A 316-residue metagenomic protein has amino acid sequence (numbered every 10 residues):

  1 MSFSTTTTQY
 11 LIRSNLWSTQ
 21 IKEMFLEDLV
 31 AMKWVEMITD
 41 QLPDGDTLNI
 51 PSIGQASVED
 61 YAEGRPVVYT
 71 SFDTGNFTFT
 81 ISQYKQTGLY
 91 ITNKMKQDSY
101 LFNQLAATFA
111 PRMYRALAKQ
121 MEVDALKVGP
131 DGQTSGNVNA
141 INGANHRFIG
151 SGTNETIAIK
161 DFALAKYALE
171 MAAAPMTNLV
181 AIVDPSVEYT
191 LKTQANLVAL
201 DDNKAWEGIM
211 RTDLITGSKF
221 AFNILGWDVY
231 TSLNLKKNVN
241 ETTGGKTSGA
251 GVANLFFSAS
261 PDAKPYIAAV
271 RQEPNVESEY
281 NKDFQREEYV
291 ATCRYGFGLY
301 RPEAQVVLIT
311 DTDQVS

Functional and structural regions predicted by a protein language model:
S2-W34, Q41-L42, P51-Q55, T80 (+2 more regions): Sequence/fold signature of self-assembling virion shell proteins
D44-T78: N-terminal low-complexity, intrinsically disordered segments
G45-T47, M176-L179, R286: Short, surface-exposed beta-edge/turn micro-motifs
V58-Y61, Y90, S99-Y100, T190-T193 (+2 more regions): Short helix/loop capping segments that flank catalytic or ligand/cofactor-binding pockets
G75-S99: Short acidic, glycine/tyrosine-flanked loop/strand segments centered on an H-E-D-like triad
T92, K96-A172, V307-S316: Alpha-helical scaffold segments that mediate packing/assembly in large oligomeric complexes
E170-D184, Y189: Extended amphipathic alpha-helical segments with heptad-repeat/coiled-coil character used for oligomerization, fusion
